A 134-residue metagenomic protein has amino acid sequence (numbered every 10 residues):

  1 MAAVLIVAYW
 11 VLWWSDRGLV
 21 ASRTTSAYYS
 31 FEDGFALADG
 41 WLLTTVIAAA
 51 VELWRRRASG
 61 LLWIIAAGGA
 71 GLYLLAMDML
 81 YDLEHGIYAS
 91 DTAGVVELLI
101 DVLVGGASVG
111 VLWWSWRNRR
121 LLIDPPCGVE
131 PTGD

Functional and structural regions predicted by a protein language model:
M1-D134: Topology signature of small-to-medium multi-pass alpha-helical membrane proteins
